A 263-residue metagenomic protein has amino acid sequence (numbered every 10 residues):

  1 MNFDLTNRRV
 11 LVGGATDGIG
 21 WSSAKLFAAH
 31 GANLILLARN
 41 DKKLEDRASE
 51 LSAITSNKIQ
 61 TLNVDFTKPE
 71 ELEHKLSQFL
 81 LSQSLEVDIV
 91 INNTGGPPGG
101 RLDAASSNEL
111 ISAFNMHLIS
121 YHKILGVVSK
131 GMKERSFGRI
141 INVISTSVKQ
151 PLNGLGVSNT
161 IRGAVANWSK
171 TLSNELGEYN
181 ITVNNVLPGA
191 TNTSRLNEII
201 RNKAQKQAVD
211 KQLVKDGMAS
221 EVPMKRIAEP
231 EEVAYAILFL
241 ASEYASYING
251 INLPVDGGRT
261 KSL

Functional and structural regions predicted by a protein language model:
D4, I19, Q150, I237-L238 (+1 more regions): Short C-terminal tail/terminal secondary-structure segment of NAD(P)H-dependent dehydrogenase/reductase domains
R9, T16-G18: Conserved glycine-rich cofactor-binding loop
A32-R47: Conserved glycine-rich Rossmann-like NAD(P)H-binding loop of the short-chain dehydrogenase/reductase
N93-P98, G258: Conserved NAD(P)H cofactor-binding loop of Rossmann-fold oxidoreductase domains
G96, D103-K123, F137, I141 (+2 more regions): Catalytic Tyr-X3-Lys loop
I141-V165, S169-E178, A190-T191: Catalytic loop of short-chain dehydrogenase/reductase
G177, T182, I248-G250: Short, small/polar-rich loop/turn modules that mediate ligand/substrate recognition or access, typified
D210-K211, V222-V233: A conserved structural motif in NAD(P)-dependent oxidoreductases
